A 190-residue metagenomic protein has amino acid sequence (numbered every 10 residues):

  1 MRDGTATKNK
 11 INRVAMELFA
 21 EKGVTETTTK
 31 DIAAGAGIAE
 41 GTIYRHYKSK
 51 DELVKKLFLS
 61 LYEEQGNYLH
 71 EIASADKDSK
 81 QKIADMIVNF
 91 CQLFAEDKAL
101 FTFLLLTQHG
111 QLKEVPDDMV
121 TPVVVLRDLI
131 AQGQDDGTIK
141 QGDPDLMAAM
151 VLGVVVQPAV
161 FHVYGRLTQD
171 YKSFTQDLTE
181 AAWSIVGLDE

Functional and structural regions predicted by a protein language model:
M1-K22, E26-G35, E52-K55: Basic, helix-initiating cap at the start of DNA-binding domains
A20, R45-K48, S60: Base-recognition residues in the alpha-helical recognition helix of bacterial helix-turn-helix
A36-Y47: Short hydrophobic/aromatic patch on the recognition helix
K56, H70-E96, M147-V151: Hydrophobic alpha-helical connector segments
L59-G66: Short, basic, alpha-helical segments at the C-terminal edge of helix-turn-helix-like DNA-binding modules
G66, Q111-D136, D145-A149, Q176: Amphipathic alpha-helical packing segments from all-alpha helical-bundle domains
S79, Q92, V124-D136, T168-E190: C-terminal peripheral helix-coil segments that are non-catalytic and often amphipathic
T102-L106, D135-A181: Hydrophobic/aromatic-rich alpha-helical bundle segments in the mid-to-C-terminal region
